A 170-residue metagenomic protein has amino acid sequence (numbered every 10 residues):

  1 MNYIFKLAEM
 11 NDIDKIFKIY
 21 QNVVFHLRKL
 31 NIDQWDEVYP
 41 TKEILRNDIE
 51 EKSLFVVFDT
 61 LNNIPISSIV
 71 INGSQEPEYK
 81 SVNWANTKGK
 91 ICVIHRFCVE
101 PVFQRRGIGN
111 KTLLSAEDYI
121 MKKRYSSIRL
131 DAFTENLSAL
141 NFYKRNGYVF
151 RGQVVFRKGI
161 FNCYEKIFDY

Functional and structural regions predicted by a protein language model:
M1-D14, Y170: Conserved N-terminal entry element of GNAT/NAT acetyltransferase domains
Q21-I44: Conserved GNAT-fold acetyl-CoA-binding loop/helix
I44-V56, S74-E76, V93: A short helix-loop-beta-strand connector motif used in the catalytic cores of GNAT acetyltransferases and, in some
S53-I69: Conserved beta-hairpin
S68-R96, Q104: Conserved acyl-donor/pantetheine-binding loop and adjacent beta-alpha core of acyl/acetyltransferases and related
K88-K90, S126, F133-L137, K144-N146 (+1 more regions): C-terminal "cap" of GNAT-fold acetyltransferases
V99, R105-D118, N141-R145: Conserved acetyl-CoA-binding loop-helix of GNAT-fold acetyltransferases
L113, I120-A132: Conserved GNAT acetyl-CoA-binding A-motif
